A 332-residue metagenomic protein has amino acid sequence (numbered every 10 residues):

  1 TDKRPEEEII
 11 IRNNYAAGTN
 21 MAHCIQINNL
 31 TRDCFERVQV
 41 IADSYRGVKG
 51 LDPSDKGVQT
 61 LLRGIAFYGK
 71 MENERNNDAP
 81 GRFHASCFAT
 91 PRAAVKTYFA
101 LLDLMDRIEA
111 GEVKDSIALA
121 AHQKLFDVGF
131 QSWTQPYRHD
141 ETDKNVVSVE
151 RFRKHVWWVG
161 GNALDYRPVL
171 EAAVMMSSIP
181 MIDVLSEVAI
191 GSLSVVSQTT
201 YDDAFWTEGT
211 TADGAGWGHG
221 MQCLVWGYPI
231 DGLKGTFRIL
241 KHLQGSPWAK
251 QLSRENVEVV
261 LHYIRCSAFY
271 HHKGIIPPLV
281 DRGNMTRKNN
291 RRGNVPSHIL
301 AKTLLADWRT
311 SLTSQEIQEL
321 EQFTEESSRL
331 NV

Functional and structural regions predicted by a protein language model:
T1-N28: Low-complexity, Ser/Thr/Pro/Gly-enriched N-terminal "stalk/linker" regions
I10-N14, V40, T60-F67, K124 (+3 more regions): Charge-rich, solvent-exposed alpha-helical interaction surfaces
N20-L51, R63, F67, A89-A100: Non-membrane alpha-helical segments in proteins
I27-L30, L51-S54, V58, D115 (+1 more regions): Flexible, glycine- and charge-enriched loops at secondary-structure boundaries
I41, Y45, E72, L240-L243: Sec/Tat-exported extracytoplasmic proteins
L51-H84, Y201-A204: Helix-terminus loop motifs that line ligand-binding clefts
N76, R82-A100, E109-V332: Extracellular polysaccharide-recognition and catalytic grooves
L104-D106: The feature captures two recurrent sequence modes
